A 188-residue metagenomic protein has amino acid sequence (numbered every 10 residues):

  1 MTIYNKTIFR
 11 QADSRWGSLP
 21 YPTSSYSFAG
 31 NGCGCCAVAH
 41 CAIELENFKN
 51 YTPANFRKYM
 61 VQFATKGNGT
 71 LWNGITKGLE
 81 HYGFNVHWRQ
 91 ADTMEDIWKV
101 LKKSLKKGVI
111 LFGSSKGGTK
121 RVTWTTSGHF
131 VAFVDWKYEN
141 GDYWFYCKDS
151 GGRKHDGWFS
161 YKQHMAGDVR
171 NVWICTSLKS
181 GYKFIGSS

Functional and structural regions predicted by a protein language model:
M1, K77-H81, H164-G167: Short, conserved catalytic or adaptor-binding loops enriched in Gly and charged residues
M1-N68, E139: Active-site-adjacent structural segments surrounding the nucleophilic cysteine of cysteine proteases and isopeptidases
N5, W136-S188: Noncatalytic regulatory segments and standalone regulatory/sensor domains
N50-W98: Catalytic cysteine-centered active-site loop
A91-D149: Active-site-adjacent substructure of cysteine-protease-like catalytic cores
